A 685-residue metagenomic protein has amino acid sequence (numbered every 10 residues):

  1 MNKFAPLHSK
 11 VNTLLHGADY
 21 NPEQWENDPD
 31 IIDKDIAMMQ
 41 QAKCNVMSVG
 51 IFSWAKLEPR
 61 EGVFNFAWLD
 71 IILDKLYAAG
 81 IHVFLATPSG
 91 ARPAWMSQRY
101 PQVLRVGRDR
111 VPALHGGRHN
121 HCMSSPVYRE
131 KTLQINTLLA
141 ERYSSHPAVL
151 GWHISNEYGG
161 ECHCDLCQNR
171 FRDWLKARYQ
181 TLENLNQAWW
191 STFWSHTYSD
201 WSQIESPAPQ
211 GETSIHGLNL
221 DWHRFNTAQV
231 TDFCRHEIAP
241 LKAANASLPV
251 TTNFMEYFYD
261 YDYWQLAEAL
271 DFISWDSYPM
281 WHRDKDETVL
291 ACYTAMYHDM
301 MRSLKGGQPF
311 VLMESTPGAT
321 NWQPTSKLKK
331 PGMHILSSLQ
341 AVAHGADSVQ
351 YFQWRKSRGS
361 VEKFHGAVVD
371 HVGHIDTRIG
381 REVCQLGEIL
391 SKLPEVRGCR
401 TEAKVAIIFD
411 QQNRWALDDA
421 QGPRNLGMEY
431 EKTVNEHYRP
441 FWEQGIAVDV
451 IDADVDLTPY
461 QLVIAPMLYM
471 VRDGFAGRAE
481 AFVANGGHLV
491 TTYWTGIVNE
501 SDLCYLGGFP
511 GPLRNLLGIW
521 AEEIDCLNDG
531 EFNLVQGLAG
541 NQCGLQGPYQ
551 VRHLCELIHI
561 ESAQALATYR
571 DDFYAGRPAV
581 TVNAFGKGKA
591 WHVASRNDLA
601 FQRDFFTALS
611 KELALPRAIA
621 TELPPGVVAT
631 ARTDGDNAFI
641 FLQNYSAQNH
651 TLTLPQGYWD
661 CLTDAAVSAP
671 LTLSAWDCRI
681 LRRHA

Functional and structural regions predicted by a protein language model:
M1-V46, P59, D74, V396: N-terminal carbohydrate-binding accessory modules
N12-H16, K43-N45, Y77-V83, S145-L150 (+6 more regions): Short, well-ordered coil/turn segments that N-cap beta-strands
H16-E26, F52-A67, L114-L133, S155-C162 (+6 more regions): The substrate-binding groove and active-site-proximal loops of carbohydrate-active enzymes, especially glycoside
A18, M39, M47, L76 (+8 more regions): Conserved, mostly hydrophobic/aromatic
W25-Q40, T132-L138, M255-Q265, K330-S338: Short, acidic/polar
D33-Q41, S48-P112, E237-A244, Y469: Aromatic-lined substrate-binding rim segments of carbohydrate-active enzymes
S97, D109-M296, M300: Polysaccharide-binding and catalytic clefts of secreted carbohydrate-active enzymes
W201-I204, R235, S247, A267 (+1 more regions): Carbohydrate-binding surfaces of carbohydrate-active enzymes
